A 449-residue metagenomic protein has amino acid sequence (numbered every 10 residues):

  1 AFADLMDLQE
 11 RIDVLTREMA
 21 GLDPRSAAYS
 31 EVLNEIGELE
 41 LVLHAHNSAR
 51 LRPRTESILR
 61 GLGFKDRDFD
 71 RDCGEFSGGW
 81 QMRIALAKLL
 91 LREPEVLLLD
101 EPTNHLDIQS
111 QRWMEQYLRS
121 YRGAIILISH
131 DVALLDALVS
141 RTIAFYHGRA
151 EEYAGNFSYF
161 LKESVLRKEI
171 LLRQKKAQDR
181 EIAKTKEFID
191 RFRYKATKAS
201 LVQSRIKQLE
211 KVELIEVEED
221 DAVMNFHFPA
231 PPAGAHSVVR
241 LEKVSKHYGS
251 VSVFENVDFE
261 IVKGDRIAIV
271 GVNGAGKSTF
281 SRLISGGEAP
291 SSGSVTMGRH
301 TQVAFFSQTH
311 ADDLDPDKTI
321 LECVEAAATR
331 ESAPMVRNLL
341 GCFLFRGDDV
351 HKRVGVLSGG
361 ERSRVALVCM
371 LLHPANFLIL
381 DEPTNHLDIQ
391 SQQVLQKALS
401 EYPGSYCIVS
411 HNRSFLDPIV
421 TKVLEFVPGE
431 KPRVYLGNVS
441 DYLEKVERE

Functional and structural regions predicted by a protein language model:
A1-K176, A222, P229-E449: ABC ATP-binding cassette signature C-motif
G21-P24, S48, F188-S200, E216-V217 (+1 more regions): Short intracellular "coupling" helices and adjacent cytoplasmic loop segments at the cytosolic face of multi-pass
L33-I36, L106-D107, Q203-E213: Extended non-transmembrane interhelical loops and adjacent amphipathic helices of multipass membrane proteins
R50-L51, T197-L201, E210-D221, T296: Proline-centered turn/helix-capping motifs that create local helix->coil transitions or kinks
E56-L62, E187-R191, K207-I215: Short amphipathic coiled-coil heptad-repeat segments
G123, E187, Y194, L214-V217 (+2 more regions): Generic structural signal for secondary-structure transition and capping sites
L171-R193, K198-K207, A222-V223, H227 (+1 more regions): ABC ATPase nucleotide-binding domains
